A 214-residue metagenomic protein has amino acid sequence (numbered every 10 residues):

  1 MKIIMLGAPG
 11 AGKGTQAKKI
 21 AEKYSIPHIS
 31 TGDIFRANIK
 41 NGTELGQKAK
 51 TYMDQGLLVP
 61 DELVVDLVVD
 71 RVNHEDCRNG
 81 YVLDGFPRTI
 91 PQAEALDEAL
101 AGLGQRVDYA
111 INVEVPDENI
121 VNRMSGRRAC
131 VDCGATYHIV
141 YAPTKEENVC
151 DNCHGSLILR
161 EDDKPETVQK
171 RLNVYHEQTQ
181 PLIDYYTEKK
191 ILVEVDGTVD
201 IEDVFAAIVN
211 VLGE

Functional and structural regions predicted by a protein language model:
M1-E214: Glycine-rich phosphate-binding loop of ATP-dependent small-molecule kinases
